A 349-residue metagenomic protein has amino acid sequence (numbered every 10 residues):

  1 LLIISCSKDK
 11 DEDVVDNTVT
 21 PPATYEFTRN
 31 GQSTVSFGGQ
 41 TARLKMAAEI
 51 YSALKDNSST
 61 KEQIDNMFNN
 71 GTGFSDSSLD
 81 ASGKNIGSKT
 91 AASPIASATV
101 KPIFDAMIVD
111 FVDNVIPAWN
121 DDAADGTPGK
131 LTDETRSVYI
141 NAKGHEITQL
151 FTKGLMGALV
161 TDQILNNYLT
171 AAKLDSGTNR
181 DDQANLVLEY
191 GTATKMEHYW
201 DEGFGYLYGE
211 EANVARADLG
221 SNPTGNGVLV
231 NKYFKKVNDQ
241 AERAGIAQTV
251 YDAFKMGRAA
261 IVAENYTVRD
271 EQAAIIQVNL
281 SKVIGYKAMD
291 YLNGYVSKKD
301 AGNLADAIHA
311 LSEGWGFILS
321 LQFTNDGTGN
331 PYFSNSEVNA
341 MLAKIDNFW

Functional and structural regions predicted by a protein language model:
L2-S5: C-terminal motif of bacterial Sec signal peptides marking the signal peptidase cleavage site
S7-K10: Bacterial signal peptide processing site
V14-W349: Mature extracytoplasmic or organellar-lumen-exposed domains after removal of signal/transit peptides
